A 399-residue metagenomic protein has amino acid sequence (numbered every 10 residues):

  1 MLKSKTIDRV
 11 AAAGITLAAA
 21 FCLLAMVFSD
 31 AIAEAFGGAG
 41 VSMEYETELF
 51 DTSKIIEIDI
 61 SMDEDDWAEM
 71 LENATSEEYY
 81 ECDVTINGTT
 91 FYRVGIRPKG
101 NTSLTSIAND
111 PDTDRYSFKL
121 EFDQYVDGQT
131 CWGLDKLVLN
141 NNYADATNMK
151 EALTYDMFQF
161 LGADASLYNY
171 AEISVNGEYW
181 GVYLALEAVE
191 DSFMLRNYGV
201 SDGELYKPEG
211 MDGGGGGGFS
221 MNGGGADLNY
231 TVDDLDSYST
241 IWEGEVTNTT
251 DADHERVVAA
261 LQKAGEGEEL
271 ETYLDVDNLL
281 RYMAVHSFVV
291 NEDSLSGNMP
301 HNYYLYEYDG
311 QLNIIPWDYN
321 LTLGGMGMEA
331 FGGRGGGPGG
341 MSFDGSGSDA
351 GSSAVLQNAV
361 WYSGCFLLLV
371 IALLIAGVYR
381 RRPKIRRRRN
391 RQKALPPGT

Functional and structural regions predicted by a protein language model:
M1-A18, Q357-W361, V378-R386: N-terminal Sec-pathway targeting helices
L24, L369-R382: Alpha-helical transmembrane segments
S29-D83: N-terminal module-boundary/linker segments of secreted carbohydrate-active enzymes
I60, L120, E271-G325: Active-site acidic catalytic loop and adjacent metal/ATP-binding pocket of ATP-dependent phosphoryl transfer enzymes
C82-N141: Conserved oxyanion/phosphate-binding beta-strand-loop segments in alpha/beta enzyme cores
E121, V126-D127, A163-D164, E178-A284 (+1 more regions): Internal "kinase-insert"/substrate-recognition segments embedded within catalytic cores of ATP-dependent enzymes
L161-E172, S294-L295: Short, well-structured beta-strand/strand-turn elements
M211-D227, M326-Q357, C365-L368, I375 (+2 more regions): Disordered, low-complexity segments in secreted/periplasmic proteins that are enriched in proline
